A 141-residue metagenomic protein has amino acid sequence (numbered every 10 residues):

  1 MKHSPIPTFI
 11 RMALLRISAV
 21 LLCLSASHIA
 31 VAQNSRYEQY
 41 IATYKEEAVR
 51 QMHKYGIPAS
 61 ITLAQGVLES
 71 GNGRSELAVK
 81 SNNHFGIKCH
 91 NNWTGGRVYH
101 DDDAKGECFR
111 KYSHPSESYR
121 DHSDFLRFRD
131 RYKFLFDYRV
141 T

Functional and structural regions predicted by a protein language model:
M1-S35: Bacterial Sec-dependent N-terminal signal peptides
K2, H28-T141: Catalytic cores of secreted/periplasmic lytic hydrolases that degrade extracellular macromolecules
